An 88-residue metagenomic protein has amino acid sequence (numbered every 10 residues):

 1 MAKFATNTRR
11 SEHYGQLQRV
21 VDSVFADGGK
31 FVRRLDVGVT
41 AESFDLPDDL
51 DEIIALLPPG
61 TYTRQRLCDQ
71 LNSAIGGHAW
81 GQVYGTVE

Functional and structural regions predicted by a protein language model:
A2-E88: Basic helix-extension-helix modules of the SAP/HeH family
